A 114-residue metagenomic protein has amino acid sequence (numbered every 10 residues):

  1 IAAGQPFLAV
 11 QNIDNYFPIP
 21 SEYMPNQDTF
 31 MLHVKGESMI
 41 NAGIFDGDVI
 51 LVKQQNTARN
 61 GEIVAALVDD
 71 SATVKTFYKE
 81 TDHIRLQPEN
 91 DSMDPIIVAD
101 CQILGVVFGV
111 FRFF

Functional and structural regions predicted by a protein language model:
I1-N41, A72, K79, H83 (+2 more regions): Short, positionally conserved secondary-structure boundary motifs
G47-D48, E62: Structural motif
A66, L86-P88: SH3/SH3-like beta-barrel fold
N90-D94: Flexible, small-/acidic-enriched active-site or ligand-binding loops
Q102-F114: Glycine/charge-rich catalytic "coupling/switch" loops of P-loop NTPases
